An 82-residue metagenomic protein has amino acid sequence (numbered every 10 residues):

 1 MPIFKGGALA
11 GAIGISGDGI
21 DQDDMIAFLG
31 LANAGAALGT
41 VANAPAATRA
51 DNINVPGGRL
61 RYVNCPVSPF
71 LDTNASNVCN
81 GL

Functional and structural regions predicted by a protein language model:
M1-L82: Mobile, glycine-rich extracellular loop/lid and propeptide segments that shape or gate substrate/ligand access
